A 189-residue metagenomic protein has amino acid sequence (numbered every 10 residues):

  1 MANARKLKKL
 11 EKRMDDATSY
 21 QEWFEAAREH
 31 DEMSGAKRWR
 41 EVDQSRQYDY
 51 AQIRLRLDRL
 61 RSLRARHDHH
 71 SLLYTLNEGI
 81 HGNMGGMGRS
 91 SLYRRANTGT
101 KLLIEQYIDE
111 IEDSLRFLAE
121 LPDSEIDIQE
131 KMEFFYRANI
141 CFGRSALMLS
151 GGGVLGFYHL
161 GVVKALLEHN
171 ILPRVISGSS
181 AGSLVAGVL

Functional and structural regions predicted by a protein language model:
M1-I176: Patatin-like phospholipase
S177-G178, G182: Gly/Ala-rich beta-loop-alpha elbow adjacent to hydrolase catalytic centers
V185-A186: Hydrolases whose catalytic domains are alpha/beta-hydrolase-1, hotdog thioesterase, or metallo-beta-lactamase-like
